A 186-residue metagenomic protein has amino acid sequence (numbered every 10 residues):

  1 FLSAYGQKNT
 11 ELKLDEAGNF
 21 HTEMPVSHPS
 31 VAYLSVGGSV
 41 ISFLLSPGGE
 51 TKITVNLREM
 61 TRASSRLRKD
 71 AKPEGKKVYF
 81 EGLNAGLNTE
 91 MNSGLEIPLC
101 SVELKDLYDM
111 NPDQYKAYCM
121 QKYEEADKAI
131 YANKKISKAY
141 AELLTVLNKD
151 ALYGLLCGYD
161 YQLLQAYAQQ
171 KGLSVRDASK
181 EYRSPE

Functional and structural regions predicted by a protein language model:
F1-A139: A non-transmembrane, solvent-exposed segment enriched in polar/low-complexity residues
A141-E186: Extended amphipathic alpha-helical segments with heptad-repeat/coiled-coil character used for oligomerization, fusion
